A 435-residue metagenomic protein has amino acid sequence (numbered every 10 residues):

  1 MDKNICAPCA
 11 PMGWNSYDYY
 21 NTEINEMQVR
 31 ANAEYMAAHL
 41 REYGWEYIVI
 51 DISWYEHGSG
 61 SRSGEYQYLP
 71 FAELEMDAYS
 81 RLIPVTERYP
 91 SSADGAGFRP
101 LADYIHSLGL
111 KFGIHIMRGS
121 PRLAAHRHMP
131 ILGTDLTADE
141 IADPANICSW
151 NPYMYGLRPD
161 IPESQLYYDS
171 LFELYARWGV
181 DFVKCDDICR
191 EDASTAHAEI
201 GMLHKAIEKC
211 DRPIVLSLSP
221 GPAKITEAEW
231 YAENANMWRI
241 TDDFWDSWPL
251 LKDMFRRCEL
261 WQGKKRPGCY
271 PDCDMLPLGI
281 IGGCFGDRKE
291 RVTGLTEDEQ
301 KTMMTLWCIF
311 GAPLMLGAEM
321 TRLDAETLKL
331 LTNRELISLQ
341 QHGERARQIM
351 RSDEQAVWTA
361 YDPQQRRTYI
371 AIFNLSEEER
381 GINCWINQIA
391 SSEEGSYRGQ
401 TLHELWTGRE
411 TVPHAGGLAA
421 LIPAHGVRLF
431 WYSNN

Functional and structural regions predicted by a protein language model:
M1-Y19, E23-N25: Mature N-terminal, pre-catalytic/accessory segment of carbohydrate-active enzymes
P11-S16, E46-D51, K111-I116, D181-D186 (+7 more regions): Structural recognition of the beta-strand scaffold that forms the well-ordered cores of secreted hydrolase catalytic
Y17-Y19, S53-Y55, M117-P121, I188-R190 (+2 more regions): Active-site beta-loop-alpha junctions enriched in small/polar residues
A37-A176, V180-R190: Aromatic-lined carbohydrate-binding/catalytic grooves of carbohydrate-active enzymes
E140-N146, R158-D160, L166, S170 (+2 more regions): Glycan-recognition surfaces
K301, W307-F310, M315-G317, R351-E393 (+1 more regions): Carbohydrate-binding surface patches
T302-M350: Catalytic cores of secreted or luminal carbohydrate-active enzymes
P413-N435: C-terminal beta-strand-rich structural cap/linker in extracellular carbohydrate-active enzymes
